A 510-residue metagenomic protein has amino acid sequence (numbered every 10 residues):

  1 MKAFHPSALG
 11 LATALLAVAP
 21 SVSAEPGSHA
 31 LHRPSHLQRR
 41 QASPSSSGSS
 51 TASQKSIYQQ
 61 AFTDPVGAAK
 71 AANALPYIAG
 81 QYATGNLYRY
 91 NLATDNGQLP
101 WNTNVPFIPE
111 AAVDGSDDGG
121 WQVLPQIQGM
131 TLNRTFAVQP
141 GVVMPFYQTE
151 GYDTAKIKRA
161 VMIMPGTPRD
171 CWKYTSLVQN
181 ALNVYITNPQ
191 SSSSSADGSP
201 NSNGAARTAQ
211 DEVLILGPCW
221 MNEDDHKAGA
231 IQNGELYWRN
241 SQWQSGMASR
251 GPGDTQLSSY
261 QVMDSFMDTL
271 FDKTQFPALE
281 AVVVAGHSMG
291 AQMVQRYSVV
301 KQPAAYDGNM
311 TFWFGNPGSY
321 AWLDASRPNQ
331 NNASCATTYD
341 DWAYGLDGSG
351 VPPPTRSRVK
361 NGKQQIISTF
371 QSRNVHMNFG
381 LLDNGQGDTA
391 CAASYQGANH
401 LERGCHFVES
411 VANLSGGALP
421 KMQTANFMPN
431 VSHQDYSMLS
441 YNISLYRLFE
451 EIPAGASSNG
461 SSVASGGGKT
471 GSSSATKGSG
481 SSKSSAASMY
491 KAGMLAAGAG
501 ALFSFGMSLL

Functional and structural regions predicted by a protein language model:
F4, A19-A160, W172-K173, N180 (+7 more regions): A domain-start/cap signature at the N-terminus of enzymes
P165-R169: Active-site glycine-rich loops that stabilize anionic/oxyanionic intermediates across multiple enzyme folds
A209-D225: Conserved alpha/beta-hydrolase
L236-Q275: Alpha/beta-hydrolase active-site loop
D272, L279-A333: Primarily recognizes the serine-hydrolase "nucleophile elbow" in alpha/beta-hydrolase and SGNH/GDSL folds
D307, T311-C405, E409-N413: The feature captures the conserved acid-bearing segment of alpha/beta-hydrolase catalytic domains
N378-G380, D388-Y395, V408-G460: C-terminal catalytic histidine-bearing segment of alpha/beta-hydrolase fold enzymes
S484-L510: Cleavable C-terminal sorting propeptides in eukaryotic secreted/cell-surface proteins
